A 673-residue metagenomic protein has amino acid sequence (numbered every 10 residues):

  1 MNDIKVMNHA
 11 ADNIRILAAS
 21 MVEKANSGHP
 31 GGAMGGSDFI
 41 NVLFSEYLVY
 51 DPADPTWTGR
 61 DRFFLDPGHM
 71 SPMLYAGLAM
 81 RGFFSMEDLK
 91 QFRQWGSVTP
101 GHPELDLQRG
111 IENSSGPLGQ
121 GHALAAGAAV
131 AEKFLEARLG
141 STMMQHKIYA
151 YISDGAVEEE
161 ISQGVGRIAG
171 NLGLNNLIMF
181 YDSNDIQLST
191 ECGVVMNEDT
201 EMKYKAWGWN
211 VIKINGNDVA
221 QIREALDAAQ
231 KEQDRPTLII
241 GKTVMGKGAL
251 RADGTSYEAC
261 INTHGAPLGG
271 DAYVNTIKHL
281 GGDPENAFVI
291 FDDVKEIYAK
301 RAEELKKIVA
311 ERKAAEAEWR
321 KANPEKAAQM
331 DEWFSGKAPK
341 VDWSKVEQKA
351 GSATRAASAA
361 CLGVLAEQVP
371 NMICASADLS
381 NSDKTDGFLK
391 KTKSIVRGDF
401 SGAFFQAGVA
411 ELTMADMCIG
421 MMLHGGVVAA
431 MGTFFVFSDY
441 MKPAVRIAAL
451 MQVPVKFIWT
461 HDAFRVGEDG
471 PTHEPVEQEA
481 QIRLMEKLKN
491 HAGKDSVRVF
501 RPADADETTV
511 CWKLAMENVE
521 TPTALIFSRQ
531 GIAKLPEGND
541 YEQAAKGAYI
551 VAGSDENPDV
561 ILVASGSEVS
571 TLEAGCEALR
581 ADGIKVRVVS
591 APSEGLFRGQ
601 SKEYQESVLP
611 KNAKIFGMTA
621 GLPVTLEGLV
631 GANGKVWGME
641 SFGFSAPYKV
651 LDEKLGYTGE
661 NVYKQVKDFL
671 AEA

Functional and structural regions predicted by a protein language model:
M1-K147, E296, K300-I526, G531-A533 (+2 more regions): Thiamine diphosphate
I4, F64, G155, T190-E191 (+3 more regions): A generic secondary-structure micro-motif detector that highlights 1-2 residue hydrophobic/ambivalent hotspots embedded
M70, V157-E158, N217-D218, A410 (+3 more regions): Glycine-/small-residue-rich active-site loops that bind phosphorylated ligands and cofactors
Q94-D106, L124, V130, F134-Q145 (+5 more regions): Thiamine diphosphate
A150-Y151, M179, A375, F616: Residue-level marker for buried hydrophobic side chains located in beta-strands that build the well-ordered beta-sheet
I152, K213-G216, V409, P502-A503 (+1 more regions): Conserved residues at beta->alpha junctions
S153-A156, T243, L379, F434 (+2 more regions): Active-site metal-binding loops of divalent metal-dependent hydrolases
I277-I308: Non-catalytic, alpha-helical, charged scaffold/linker segments that couple or flank catalytic or architectural cores
